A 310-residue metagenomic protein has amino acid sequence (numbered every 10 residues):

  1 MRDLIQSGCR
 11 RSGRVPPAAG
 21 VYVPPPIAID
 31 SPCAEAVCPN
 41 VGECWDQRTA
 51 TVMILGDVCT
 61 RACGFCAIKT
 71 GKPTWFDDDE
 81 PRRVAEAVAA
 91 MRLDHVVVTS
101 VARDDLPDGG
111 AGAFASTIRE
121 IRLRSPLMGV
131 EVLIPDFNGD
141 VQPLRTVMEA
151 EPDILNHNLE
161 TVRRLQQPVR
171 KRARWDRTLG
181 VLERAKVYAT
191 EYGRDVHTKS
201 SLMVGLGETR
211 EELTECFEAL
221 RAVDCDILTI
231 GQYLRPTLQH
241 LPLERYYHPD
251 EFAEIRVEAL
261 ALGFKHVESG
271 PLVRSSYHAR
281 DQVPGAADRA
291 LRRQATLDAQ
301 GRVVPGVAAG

Functional and structural regions predicted by a protein language model:
M1-T51, E86, S116-L127, E149-A150 (+2 more regions): Auxiliary Fe-S-binding modules of radical SAM enzymes
Q47-L155, T161-L165, V169, W175-G193 (+5 more regions): Conserved Radical SAM active-site core
